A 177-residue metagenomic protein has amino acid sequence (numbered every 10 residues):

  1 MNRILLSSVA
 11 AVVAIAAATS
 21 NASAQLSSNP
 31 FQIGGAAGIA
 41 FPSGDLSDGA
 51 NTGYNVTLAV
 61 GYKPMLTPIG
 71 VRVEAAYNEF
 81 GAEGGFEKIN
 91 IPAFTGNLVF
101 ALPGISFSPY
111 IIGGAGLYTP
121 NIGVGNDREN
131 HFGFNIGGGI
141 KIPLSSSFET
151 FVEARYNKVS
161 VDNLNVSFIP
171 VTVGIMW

Functional and structural regions predicted by a protein language model:
M1-N29: Cleavable N-terminal export/targeting peptides
Q25-S27, D48-N51, G61-L66: Short secondary-structure boundary/capping segments within folded domains
L26-F41, P109-I111: Transmembrane beta-strand segments of Gram-negative outer membrane beta-barrel proteins
G38-L46, N78-G84, L117-V124, Y156-D162: Sequence/structural signature of outer-membrane beta-barrel proteins
A40-T57, E129-H131: Surface-exposed strand-loop-strand hairpins of Gram-negative outer-membrane beta-barrel proteins
Y54-G125, H131-F134, I142-T150, I169-W177: Gram-negative (and chloroplast) outer-membrane scaffold detector with strong preference for beta-barrel transmembrane
E153: Conserved SDR Rossmann-fold cofactor-binding beta-strand/turn motif
